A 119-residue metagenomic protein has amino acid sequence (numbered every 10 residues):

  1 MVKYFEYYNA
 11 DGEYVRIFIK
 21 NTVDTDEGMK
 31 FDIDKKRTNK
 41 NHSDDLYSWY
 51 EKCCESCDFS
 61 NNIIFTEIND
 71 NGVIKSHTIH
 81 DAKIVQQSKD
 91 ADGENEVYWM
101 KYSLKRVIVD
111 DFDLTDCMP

Functional and structural regions predicted by a protein language model:
M1-D26, T115-P119: Polar/acidic, low-complexity leader/linker segments enriched in S/T/G and N/D
M1-K3, S43-L46, E94: A general marker of short, structured functional hotspots
F5-Y7, Y14-F18, F31, E67 (+3 more regions): Short linear proline/tyrosine/threonine-rich motifs used for host-factor recruitment and membrane trafficking/assembly
Y8-G12, F18, E51-C54, Y102 (+1 more regions): Generic alpha-helical secondary structure signal
N9-D11, K35-N39, E67-N71, K83-S88 (+1 more regions): Beta-strand elements of well-folded, non-transmembrane domains
T22, A82-K83: Small-residue (G/S/T/A) turn/hinge positions that recur once per unit in extracellular repeat modules
T25-T78, K89-D90, P119: Extracellular/virion structural assembly segments
Q87-P119: Mixed-charge, glycine-accented linear interaction segment located at domain edges/termini
